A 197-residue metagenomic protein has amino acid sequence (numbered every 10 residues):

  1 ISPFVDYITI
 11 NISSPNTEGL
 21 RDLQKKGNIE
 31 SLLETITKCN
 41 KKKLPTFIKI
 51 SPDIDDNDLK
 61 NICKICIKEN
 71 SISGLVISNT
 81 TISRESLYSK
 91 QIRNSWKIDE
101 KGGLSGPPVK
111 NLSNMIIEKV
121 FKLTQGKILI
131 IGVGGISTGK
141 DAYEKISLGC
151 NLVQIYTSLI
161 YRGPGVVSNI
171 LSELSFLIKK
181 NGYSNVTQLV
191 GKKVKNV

Functional and structural regions predicted by a protein language model:
I1-N16: Internal alpha/beta core interface subdomains
S2, K26-T37, L59-K64, I117 (+2 more regions): Generic structural signal for well-ordered alpha-helices, preferentially at hydrophobic/aromatic core positions
I12, S73-I82, G135-I136, A142-N169: Glycine-rich phosphate-binding active-site loops on the catalytic face of alpha/beta enzymes
I12-K25, C63, I67-K68, I72-G126: Glycine/Thr-rich beta-alpha phosphate-binding loop at enzyme active sites
C39-S51, V120-G132: Short beta-strand/loop segments at the ligand-binding rim of alpha/beta enzyme cores
I54-E69, F121-G126, I136-V153: Catalytic cores of alpha/beta
R84-G102, I146, L159-Y183: C-terminal helical cap(s) of enzyme catalytic domains, especially alpha/beta-barrels
K110, S172-V197: Extended, intrinsically disordered, low-complexity segments
